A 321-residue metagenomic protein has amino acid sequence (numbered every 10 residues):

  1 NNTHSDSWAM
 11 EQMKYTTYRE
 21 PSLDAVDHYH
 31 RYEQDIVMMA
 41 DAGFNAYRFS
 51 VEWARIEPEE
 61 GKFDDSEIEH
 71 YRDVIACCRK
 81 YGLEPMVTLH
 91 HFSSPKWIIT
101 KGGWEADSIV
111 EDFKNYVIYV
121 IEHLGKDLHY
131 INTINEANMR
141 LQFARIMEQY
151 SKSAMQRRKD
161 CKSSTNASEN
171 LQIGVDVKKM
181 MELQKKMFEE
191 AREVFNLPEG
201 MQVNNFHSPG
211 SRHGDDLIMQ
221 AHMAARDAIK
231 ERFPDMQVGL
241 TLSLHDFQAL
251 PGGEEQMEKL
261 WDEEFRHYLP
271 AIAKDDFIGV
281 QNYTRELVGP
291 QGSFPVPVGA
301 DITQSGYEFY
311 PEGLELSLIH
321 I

Functional and structural regions predicted by a protein language model:
N1-H30, I36, A40-N45, I56-I319: Non-catalytic scaffold segments within catalytic domains of secreted glycoside hydrolases
F49-A54: Juxtamembrane transmembrane-helix termini
